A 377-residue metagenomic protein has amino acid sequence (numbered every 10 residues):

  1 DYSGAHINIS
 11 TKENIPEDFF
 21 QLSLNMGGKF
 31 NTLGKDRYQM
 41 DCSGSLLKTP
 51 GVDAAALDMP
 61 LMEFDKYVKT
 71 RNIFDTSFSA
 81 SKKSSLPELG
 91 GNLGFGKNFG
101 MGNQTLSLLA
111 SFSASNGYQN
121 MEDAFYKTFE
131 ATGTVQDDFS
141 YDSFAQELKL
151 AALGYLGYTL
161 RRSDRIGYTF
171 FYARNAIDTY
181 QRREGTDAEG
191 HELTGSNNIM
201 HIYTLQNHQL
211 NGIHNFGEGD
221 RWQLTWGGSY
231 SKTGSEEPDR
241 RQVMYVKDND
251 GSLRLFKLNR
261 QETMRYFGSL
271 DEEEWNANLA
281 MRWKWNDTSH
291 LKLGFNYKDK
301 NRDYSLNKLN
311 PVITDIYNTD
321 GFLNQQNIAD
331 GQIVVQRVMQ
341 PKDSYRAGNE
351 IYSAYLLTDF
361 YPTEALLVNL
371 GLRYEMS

Functional and structural regions predicted by a protein language model:
D1-L24: N-terminal periplasmic accessory domains that precede and gate Gram-negative outer-membrane beta-barrel machines
Y2, S84-E88, S143-K149, H191 (+3 more regions): Transmembrane beta-barrel outer-membrane domains
F20-F30, G94-G100, Q104-F125, D303-D320: Carboxylate/His-rich catalytic cores and anion/metal-binding grooves
F30-D58, K66-V68, F78-L86: Surface-exposed strand-loop-strand hairpins of Gram-negative outer-membrane beta-barrel proteins
Y38-S43, E122-G133, R182-L193, R240-D250 (+1 more regions): Flexible, surface-exposed loop regions and adjacent strand-edge segments of Gram-negative outer-membrane beta-barrel
N72-Q181, T204-H208: Transmembrane beta-barrel wall of Gram-negative outer-membrane proteins
F74-S79, G133-S140, G190-S196, K257-Y266 (+2 more regions): Extracytoplasmic loops and strand-loop junctions of Gram-negative outer membrane beta-barrel proteins
T159-A173, H201-S377: Face-selective signature of the C-terminal outer-membrane beta-barrel domain
